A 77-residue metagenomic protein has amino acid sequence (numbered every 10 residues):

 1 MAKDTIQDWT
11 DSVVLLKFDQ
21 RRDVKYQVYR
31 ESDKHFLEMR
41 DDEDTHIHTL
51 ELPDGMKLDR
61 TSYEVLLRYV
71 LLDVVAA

Functional and structural regions predicted by a protein language model:
M1-D23, H48, L72: Negatively charged, low-complexity tracts enriched in Asp/Glu with abundant Ser/Thr
S12-V14, K34, E64: Serine/proline-rich low-complexity intrinsically disordered segments, especially terminal tails, linkers
F18-R60: Acidic, low-complexity, intrinsically disordered interaction modules
M56-L71: A short, charged, amphipathic alpha-helix used as a generic interaction element across diverse proteins
V75-A76: Short acidic DE-rich linear segments
